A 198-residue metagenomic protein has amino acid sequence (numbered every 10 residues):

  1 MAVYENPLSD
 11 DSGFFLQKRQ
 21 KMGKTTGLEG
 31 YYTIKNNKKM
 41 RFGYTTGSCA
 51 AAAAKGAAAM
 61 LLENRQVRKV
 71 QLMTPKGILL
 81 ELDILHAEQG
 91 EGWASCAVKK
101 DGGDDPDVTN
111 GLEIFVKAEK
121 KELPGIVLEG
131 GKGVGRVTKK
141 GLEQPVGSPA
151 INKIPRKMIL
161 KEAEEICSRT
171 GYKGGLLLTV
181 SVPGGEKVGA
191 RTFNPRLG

Functional and structural regions predicted by a protein language model:
M1-V3, M22: Short hydrophobic transmembrane-like helices used for membrane targeting/insertion
P7-S9, G13-F14: Intrinsically disordered, low-complexity segments enriched in serine/proline and basic residues
F14-F15, R19, G23-G198: Generic N-terminal targeting/processing segments that precede catalytic cores or assembly contacts
